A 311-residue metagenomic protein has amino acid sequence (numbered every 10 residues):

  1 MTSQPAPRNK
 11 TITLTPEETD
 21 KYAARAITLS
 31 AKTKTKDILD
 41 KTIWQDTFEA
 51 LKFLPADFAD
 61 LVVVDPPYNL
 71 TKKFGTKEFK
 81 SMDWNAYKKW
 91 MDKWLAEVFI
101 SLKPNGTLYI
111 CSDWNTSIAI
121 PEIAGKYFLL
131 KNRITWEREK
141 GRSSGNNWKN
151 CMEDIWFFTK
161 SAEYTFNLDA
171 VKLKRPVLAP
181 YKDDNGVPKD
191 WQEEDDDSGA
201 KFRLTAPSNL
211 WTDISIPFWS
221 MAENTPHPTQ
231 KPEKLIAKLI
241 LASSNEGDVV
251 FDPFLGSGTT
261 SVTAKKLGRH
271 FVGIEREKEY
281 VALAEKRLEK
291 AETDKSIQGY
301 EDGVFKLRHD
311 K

Functional and structural regions predicted by a protein language model:
M1-L283: Core catalytic lobe of class I
A282-K311: PRPP-dependent phosphoribosyltransferase catalytic core
